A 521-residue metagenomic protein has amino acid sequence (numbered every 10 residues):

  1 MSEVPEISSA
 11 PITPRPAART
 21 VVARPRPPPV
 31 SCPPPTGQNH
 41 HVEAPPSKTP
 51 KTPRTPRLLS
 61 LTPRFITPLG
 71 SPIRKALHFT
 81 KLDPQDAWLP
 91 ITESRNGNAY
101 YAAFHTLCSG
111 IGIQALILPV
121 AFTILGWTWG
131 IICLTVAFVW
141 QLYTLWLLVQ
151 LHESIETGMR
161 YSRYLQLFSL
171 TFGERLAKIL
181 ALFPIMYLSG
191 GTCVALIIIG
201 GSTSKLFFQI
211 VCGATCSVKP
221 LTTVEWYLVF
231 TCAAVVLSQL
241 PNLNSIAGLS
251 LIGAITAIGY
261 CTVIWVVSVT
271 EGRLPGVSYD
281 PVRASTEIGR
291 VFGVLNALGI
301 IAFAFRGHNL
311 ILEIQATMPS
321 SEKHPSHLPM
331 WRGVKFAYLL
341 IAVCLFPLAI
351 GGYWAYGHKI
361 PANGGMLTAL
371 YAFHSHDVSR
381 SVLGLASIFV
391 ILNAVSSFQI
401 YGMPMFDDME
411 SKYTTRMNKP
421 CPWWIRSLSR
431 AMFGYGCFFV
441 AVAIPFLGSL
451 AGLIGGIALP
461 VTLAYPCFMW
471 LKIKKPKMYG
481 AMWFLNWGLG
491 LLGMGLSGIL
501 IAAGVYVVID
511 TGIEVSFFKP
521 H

Functional and structural regions predicted by a protein language model:
M1-S94, H105, R160-S162, Q166 (+4 more regions): Intrinsically disordered, low-complexity terminal tails enriched in acidic/polar residues
S94-N96, Y100, H152-I185, V194-Y227 (+4 more regions): Membrane-interfacial loop- and helix-cap regions that link adjacent transmembrane helices in polytopic membrane proteins
A99-L107, I111, A115-L118, I132 (+2 more regions): Residue-level signal for short hydrophobic patches within transmembrane helices of multi-pass membrane transporters
H105, C133-L134, F138, G333 (+2 more regions): Alpha-helical transmembrane segments of multi-pass membrane proteins, especially transporters and channels
I113, F138-Q150, F230-Q239, F468: Central hydrophobic cores of alpha-helical transmembrane segments in multi-pass inner-membrane proteins across all
P119-L125, T231-I252, F439-L450: Membrane-water interface regions at transmembrane-helix termini and the short interhelical loops of multi-pass membrane
P119-L151, G158: Extracellular loop-to-transmembrane helix junctions
V136, W140-T144, A257, L459-P466: Alpha-helical transmembrane segments and their membrane-interface exit regions
